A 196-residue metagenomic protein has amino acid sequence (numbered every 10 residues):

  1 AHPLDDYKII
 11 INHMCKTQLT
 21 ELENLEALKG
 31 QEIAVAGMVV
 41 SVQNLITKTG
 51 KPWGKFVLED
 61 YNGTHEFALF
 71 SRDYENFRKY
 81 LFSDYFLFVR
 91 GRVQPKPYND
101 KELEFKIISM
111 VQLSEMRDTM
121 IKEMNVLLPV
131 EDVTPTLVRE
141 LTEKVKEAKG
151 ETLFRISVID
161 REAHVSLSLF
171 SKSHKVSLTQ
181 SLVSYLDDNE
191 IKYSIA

Functional and structural regions predicted by a protein language model:
A1-A196: Primarily single-stranded nucleic-acid-binding OB-fold modules
